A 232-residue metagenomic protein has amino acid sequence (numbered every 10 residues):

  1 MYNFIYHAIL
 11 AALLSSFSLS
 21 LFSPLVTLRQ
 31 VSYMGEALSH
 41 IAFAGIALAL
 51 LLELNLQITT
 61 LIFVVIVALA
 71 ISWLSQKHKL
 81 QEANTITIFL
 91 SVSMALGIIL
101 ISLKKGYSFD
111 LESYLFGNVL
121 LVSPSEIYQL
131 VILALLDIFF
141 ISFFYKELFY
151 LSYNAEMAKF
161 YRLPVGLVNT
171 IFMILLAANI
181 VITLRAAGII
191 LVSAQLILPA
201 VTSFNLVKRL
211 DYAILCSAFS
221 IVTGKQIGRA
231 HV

Functional and structural regions predicted by a protein language model:
M1-F17: Membrane-interfacial amphipathic/re-entrant helices at transmembrane-helix boundaries
Y6-H7, I86-K146: Transmembrane helix-bundle core of multi-pass membrane transporters and related energy-transducing complexes
I9-L14, Q57-I62, T87-I88, I127-I132 (+2 more regions): Hydrophobic alpha-helical transmembrane segments
L13, F17-L21, I62-A70, L96 (+3 more regions): Generic alpha-helical transmembrane segments of integral inner-membrane proteins, especially permease/transport modules
F17, S39-I41, V65, L167-A178 (+3 more regions): Hydrophobic alpha-helical segments embedded in the membrane of multi-pass proteins
P24-Y107, S203-L215: Short loop segments and helix-boundary regions at transmembrane helix junctions of multi-pass inner-membrane proteins
E126-P199: Helix-loop-helix "hairpin" substructures at the membrane interface of multi-pass membrane proteins
Q226, A230-V232: Conserved small/polar residues in nucleotide/adenosyl-binding loops
